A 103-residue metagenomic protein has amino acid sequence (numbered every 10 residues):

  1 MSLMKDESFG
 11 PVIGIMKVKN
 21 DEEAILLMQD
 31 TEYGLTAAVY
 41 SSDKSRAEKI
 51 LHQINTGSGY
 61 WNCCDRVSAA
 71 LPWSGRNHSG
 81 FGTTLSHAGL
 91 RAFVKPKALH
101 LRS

Functional and structural regions predicted by a protein language model:
M1-S103: Conserved C-terminal structural/oligomerization subdomain of aldehyde/semialdehyde dehydrogenase
